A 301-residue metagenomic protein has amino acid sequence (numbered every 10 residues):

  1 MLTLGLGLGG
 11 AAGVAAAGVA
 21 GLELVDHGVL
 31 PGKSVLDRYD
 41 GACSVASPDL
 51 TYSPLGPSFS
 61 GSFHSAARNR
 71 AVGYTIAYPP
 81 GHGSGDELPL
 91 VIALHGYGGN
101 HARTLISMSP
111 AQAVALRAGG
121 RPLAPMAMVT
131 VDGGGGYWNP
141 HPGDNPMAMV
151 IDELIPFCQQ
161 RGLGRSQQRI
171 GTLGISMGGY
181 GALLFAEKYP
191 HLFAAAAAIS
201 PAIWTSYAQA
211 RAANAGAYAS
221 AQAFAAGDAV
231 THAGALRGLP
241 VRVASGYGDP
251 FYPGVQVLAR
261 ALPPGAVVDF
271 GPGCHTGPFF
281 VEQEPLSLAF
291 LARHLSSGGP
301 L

Functional and structural regions predicted by a protein language model:
T3-L301: Non-catalytic cap/lid and distal C-terminal segments of serine-dependent acyl enzymes
